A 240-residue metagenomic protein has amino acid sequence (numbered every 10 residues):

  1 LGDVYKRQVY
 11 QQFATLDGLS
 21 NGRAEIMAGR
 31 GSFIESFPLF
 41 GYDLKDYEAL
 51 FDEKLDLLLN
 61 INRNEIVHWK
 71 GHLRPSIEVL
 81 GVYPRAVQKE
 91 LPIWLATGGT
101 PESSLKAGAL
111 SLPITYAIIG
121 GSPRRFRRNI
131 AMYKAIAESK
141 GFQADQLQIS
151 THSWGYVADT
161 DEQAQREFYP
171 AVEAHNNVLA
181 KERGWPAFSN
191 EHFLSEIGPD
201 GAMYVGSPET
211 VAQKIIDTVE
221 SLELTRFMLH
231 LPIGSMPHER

Functional and structural regions predicted by a protein language model:
L1-Y5: Short, small-residue-biased leader/transition segments that mark boundaries at the very start of proteins
K6-R7, L39-G41, I118-I119, E239-R240: Short, solvent-exposed loop/turn segments at secondary-structure boundaries
K6-T15, V205-V211: Glycine-rich anion/phosphate-binding loops
Q8-L112, R124-R127, A131, E138-K140: Internal, glycine-rich beta/alpha segment that forms the wall or movable "lid" of small-molecule/cofactor binding
A24-A28, I93-A96, I114-A117, L147-S153 (+1 more regions): Hydrophobic faces of well-ordered beta-strands that scaffold small-molecule active sites in alpha/beta enzyme cores
K45-V82, P123-L224: An alpha-helical appendage that flanks or caps ligand/catalytic pockets
T160-Q163, M236-R240: Short glycine/threonine-rich loop-to-helix capping motif typified by GTGT followed within a few residues by an Asp-Pro
L229-P237: Small/polar glycine-rich anion-binding or flexible loop at a beta-alpha turn
